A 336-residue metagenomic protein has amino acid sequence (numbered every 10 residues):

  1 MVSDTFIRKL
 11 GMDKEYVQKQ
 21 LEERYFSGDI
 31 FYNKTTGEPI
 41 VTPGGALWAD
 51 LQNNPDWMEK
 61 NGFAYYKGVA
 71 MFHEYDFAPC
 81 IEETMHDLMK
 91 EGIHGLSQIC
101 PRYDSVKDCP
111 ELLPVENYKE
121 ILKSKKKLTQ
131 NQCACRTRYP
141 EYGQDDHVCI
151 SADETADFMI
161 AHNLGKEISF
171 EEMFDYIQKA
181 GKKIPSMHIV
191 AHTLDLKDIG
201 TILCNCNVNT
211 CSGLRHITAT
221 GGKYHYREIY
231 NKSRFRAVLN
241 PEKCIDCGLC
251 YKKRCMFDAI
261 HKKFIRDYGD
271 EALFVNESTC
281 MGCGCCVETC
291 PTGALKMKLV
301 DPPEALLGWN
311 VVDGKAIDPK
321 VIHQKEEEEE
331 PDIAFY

Functional and structural regions predicted by a protein language model:
M1-G11: Short acidic, hydrophobic short linear motifs in intrinsically disordered regions
L10-F26: Short amphipathic alpha-helical interaction segments
M12, P39-V41, V190-L203, Y224-K253 (+3 more regions): Ferredoxin-like iron-sulfur electron-transfer modules
Y25-T36, I260-H261, L295-K296: A short, conserved structural fragment
S27-G28, K183, F257, T292: Alpha-helix C-caps/helix-loop-beta hinges
G37-I81: Short, amphipathic alpha-helical interaction segments positioned at domain boundaries
F77-K232, R236: Catalytic cores of enzyme domains
S278-Y336: Short hairpin/turn module used for nucleic-acid contact or packing/dimerization
